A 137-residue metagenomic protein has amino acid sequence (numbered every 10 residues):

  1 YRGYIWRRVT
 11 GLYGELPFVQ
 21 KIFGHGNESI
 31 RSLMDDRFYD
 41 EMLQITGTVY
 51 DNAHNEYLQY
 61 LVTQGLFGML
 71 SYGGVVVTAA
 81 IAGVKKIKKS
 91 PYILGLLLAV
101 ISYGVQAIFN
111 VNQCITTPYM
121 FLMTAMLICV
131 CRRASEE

Functional and structural regions predicted by a protein language model:
R2: Hydrophobic (often cysteine-bearing) scaffold residues that line and stabilize catalytic clefts of nucleotide/cofactor
I5-R8, L12, L33, E56 (+5 more regions): Generic recognition of well-ordered alpha-helical segments
W6-R7, G11-V62: Interfacial juxtamembrane loops and adjacent helix segments that form the catalytic/substrate-binding surfaces
E15, D36, D40, T63 (+3 more regions): Short, well-ordered loop/turn and helix-capping segments at boundaries between secondary-structure elements and domains
I30-S32, Y60, S71-G74, T116: Generic hydrophobic alpha-helical membrane-span motif
N52-E56, L61-F67, F109-M123: Membrane-interface micro-motifs in multi-pass membrane enzymes
Q64-G95: Hydrophobic transmembrane alpha-helices and their immediate junctions
Y72, K88-E137: Transmembrane alpha-helices of multi-pass inner-membrane enzymes
